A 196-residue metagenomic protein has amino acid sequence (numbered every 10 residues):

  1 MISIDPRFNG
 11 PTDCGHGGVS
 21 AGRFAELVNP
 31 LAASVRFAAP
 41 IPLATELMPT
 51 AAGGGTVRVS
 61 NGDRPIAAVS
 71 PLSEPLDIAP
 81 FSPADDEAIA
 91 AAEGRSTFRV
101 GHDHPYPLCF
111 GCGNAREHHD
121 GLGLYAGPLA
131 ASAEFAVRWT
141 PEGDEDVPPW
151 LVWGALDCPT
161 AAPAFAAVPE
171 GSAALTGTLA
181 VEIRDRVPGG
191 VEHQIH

Functional and structural regions predicted by a protein language model:
M1, G54-D146: Non-catalytic linker/capping segments at the edges of enzyme domains
M1, R7, P11-A32, P148-A174: Active-site helix/loop of acyl-thioester processing domains in fatty-acid/polyketide metabolism, spanning hotdog-fold
S3, G17-G18, P30, A91 (+4 more regions): Short amphipathic alpha-helical surface micro-motifs
F8, I41, G143-E145, V187: Residues that cap or initiate secondary-structure elements
L27, V35-L43, C112-H119: Short, solvent-exposed secondary-structure boundary motifs
L31-I66, T178-H196: Hydrophobic beta-sheet segments that form the core/acyl-binding groove of ACP/CoA-dependent acyl-chain-processing
H119-D185: A mid-sequence, solvent-exposed acidic-amphipathic segment
